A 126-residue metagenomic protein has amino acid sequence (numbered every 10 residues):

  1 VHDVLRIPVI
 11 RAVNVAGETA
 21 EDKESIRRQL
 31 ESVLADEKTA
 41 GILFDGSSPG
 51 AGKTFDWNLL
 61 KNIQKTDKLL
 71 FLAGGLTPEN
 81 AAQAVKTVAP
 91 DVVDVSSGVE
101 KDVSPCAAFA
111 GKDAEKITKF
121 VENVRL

Functional and structural regions predicted by a protein language model:
V1-A73, T77-N80: Conserved anion-binding
V4-I7, D91, F120: Compositionally biased, intrinsically disordered low-complexity segments
E21, S25, F55, L59 (+1 more regions): Alpha-helix N-cap and loop-to-helix initiation/capping positions
I42, D56, L60, A84 (+2 more regions): Conserved, mostly hydrophobic/aromatic
S47-P49, T87-I117: Glycine-rich phosphate-binding active-site loops on the catalytic face of alpha/beta enzymes
K65, K86, E122: Short, well-ordered alpha-helices that flank and scaffold nucleotide-derived cofactor binding pockets
L126: Catalytic phosphate/metal-binding cores of nucleic-acid and nucleotide-processing enzymes, i.e., regions that mediate
